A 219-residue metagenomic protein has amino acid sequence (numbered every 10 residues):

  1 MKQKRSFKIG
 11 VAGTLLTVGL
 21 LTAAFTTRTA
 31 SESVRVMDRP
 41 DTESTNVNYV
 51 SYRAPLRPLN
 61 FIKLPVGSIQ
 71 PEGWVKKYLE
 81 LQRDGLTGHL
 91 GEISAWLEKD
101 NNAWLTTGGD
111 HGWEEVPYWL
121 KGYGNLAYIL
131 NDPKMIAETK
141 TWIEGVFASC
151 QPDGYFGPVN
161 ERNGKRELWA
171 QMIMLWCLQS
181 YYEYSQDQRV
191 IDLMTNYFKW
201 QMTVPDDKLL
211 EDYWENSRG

Functional and structural regions predicted by a protein language model:
K2-T14: Bacterial N-terminal signal peptides that target proteins for export
V11, F25-R28: N-terminal export/targeting leaders of redox proteins
G13-A23: Bacterial N-terminal signal peptides
T17-V18, R28-G219: Glycan-recognition and catalytic cores of secretory/periplasmic carbohydrate-active enzymes
